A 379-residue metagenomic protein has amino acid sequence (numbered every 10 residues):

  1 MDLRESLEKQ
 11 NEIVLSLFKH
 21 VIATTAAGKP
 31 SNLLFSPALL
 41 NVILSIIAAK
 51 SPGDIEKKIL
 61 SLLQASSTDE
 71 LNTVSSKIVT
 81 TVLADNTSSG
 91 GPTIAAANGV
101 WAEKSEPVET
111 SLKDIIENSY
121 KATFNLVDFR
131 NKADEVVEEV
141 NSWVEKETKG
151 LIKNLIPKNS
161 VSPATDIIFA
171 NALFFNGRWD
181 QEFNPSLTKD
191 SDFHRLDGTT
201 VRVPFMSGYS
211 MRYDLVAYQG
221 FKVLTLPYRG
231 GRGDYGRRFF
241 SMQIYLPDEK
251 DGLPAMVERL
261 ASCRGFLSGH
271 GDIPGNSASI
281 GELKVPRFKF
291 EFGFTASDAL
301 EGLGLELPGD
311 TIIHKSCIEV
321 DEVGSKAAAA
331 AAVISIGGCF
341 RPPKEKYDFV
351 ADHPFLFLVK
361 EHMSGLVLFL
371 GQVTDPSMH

Functional and structural regions predicted by a protein language model:
M1-K58, G150, N154, K344 (+1 more regions): Flexible propeptides and autoinhibitory/regulatory segments associated with cysteine proteases
P30, S66-A255, F266-P343: Non-catalytic, conformational "gating/processing" segments within enzyme and secreted inhibitor domains
P30-L33, L224, H353-F357: Short loop/turn microsegments at loop-to-beta-strand junctions
I55-I59, G252-A255, F292-F294, L366-F369 (+1 more regions): Extracytoplasmic/secreted cell-surface and envelope-processing proteins
S316, E322-H379: C-terminal soluble interaction/assembly domains
